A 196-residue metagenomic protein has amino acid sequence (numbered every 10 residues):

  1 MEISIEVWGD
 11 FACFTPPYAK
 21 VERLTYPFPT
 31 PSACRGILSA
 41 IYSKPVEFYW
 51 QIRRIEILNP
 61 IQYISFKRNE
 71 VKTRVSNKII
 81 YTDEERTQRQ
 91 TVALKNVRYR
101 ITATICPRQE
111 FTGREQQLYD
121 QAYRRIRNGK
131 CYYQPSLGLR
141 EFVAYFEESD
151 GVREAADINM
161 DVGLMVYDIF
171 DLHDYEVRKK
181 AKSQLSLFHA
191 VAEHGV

Functional and structural regions predicted by a protein language model:
M1-V21: N-terminal, Lys/Arg- and Ser/Thr-rich interaction peptides
E2, I52, N96-R100: Broad gene-expression machinery/nucleic-acid interaction feature
V7-F11, N59, I101-Q109: Beta-strand elements of well-folded, non-transmembrane domains
C13-T15, Y63, Q109-F111: Residue-level signal for secondary-structure boundary sites
P16-A19, P27, D83, Q90: Solvent-exposed, charged interface segments at domain starts and junctions
Y18-A19, L24-N69: Glycine/small-residue-rich interface belts in oligomeric ring/scaffold proteins and their assembly partners
E70-K72, K78-V196: Internal, well-folded beta-alpha domain core
